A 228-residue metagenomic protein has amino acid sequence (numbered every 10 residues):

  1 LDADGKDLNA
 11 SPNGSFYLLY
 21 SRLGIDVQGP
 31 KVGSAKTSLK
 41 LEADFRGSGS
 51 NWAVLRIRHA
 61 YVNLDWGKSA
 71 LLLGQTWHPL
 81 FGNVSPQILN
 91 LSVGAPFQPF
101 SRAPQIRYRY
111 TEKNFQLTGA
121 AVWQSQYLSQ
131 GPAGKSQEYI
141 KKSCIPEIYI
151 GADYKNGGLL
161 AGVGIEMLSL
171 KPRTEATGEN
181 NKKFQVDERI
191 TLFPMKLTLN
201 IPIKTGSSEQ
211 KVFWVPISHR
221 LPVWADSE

Functional and structural regions predicted by a protein language model:
L1-L128, K142-Y149, D153-L160, N200-K204 (+1 more regions): Outer membrane beta-barrel
S50-L55, N83-L91, L128-I140, C144 (+2 more regions): Outer-membrane beta-barrel translocator domains and adjoining extracellular loop/strand segments of Gram-negative
N156-E228: Detector for outer-membrane/organellar transmembrane beta-barrel domains, recognizing the amphipathic beta-strand
